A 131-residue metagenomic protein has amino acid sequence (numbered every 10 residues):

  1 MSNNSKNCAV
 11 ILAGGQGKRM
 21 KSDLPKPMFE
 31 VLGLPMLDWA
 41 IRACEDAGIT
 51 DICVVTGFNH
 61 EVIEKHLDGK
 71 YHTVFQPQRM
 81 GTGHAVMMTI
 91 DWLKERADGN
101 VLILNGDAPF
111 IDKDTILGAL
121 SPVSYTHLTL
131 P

Functional and structural regions predicted by a protein language model:
M1-C8, L34-N105, F110-G118: Conserved N-terminal catalytic core of the sugar/cofactor nucleotidyltransferase
S2-S22: N-terminal nucleotide-binding beta1-loop-alpha1 segment
K21-L24, E64: Short, glycine/acidic-enriched capping/hinge loops at junctions between secondary-structure elements
L24-E30: Short glycine-enriched, charge-decorated loop/helix-capping segments at active-site entrances that position
T126-P131: Conserved small/polar residues in nucleotide/adenosyl-binding loops
